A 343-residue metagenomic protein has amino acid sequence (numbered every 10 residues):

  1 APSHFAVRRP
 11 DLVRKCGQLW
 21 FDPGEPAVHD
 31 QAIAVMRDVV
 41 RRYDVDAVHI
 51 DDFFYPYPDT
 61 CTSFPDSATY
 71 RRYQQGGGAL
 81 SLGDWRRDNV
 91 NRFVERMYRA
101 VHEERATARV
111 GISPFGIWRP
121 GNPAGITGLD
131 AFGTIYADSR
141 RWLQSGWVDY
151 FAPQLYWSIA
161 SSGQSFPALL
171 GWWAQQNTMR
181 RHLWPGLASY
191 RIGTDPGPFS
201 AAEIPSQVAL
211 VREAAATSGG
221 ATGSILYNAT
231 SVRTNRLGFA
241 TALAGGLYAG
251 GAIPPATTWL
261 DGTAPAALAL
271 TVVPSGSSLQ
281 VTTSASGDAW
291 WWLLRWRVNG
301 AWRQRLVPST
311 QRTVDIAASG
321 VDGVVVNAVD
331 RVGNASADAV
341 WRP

Functional and structural regions predicted by a protein language model:
A1-K15, D52-G77, P123-D130: Aromatic- and acidic-residue-enriched segments that line the glycan-binding/catalytic groove of carbohydrate-active
A1-R42, T134: Active-site-adjacent "subsite" loops/lids of carbohydrate-active enzymes
R71-G125, L129-D195: Glycoside hydrolase catalytic-domain groove-lining segments
S139-R140, Q144-S162, W173-L260: Substrate-binding cleft of secreted/luminal carbohydrate-active enzymes
L243, Y248-G287, N334-P343: Pro/Thr/Ser/Gly-rich low-complexity, intrinsically disordered linker/stalk tracts
S284-N299, V321: Solvent-exposed loop/turn segments flanking beta-strands in beta-repeat/beta-sandwich domains
Q304-T310: Short beta-strand segments within Ig-like beta-sandwich modules, predominantly Fibronectin type-III
I316-A335: Beta-strand-rich modules
